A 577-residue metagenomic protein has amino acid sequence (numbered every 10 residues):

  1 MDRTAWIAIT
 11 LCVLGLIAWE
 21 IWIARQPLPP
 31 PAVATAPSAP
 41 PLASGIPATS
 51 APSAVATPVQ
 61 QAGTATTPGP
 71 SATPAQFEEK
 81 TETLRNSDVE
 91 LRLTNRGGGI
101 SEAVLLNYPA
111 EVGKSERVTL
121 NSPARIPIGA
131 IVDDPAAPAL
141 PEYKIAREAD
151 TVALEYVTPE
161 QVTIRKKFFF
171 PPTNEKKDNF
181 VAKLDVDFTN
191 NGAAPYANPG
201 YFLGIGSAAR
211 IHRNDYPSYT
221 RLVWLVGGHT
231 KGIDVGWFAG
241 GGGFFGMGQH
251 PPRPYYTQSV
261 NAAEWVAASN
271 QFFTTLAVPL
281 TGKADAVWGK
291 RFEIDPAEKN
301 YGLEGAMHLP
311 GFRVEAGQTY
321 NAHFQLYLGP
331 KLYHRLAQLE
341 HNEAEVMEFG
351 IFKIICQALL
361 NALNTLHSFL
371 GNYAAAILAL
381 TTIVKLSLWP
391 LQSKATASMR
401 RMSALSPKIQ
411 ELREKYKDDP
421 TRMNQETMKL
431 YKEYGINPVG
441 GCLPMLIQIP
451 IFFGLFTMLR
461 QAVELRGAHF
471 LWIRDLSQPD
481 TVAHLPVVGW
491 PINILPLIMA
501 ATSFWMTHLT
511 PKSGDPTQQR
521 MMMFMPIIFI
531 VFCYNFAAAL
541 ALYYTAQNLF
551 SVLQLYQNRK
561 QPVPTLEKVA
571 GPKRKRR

Functional and structural regions predicted by a protein language model:
M1-P37, L93, K176, V186-D187 (+8 more regions): Helix-loop-helix
I23-E116, L120, L154, K573-R577: Juxtamembrane extramembrane loops of integral membrane proteins
A54-Q60, T66-G69, A146-R147, A286-R291 (+2 more regions): Generic detector of short, locally flexible boundary/turn motifs and exposed helical patches
T81-E345: Soluble non-transmembrane domains of integral membrane proteins
